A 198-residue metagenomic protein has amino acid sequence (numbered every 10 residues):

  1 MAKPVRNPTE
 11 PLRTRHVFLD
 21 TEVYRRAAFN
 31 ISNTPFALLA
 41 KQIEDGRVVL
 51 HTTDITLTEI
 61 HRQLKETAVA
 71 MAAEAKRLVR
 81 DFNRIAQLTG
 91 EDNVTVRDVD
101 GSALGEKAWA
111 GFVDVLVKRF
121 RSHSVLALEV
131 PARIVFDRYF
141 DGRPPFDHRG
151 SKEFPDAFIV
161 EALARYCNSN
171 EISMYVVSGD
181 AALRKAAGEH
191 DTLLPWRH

Functional and structural regions predicted by a protein language model:
A2-I172, A181-H198: Active-site-proximal, substrate-binding regions of enzyme catalytic domains and RNA-binding/basic surfaces
V176: Conserved SAM-binding loop
